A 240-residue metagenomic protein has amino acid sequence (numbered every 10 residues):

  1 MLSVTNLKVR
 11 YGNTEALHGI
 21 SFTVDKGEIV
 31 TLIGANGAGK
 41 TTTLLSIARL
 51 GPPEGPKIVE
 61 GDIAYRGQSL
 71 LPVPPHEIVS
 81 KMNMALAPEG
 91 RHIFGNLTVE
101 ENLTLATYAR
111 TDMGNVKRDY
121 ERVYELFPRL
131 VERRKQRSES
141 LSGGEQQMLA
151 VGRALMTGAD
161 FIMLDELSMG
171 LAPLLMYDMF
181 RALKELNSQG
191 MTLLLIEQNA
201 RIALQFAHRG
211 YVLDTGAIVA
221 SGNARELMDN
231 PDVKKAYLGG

Functional and structural regions predicted by a protein language model:
G12, G51-E54, V73, V99-R118 (+2 more regions): ABC-type ATPase nucleotide-binding domains, specifically the catalytic core motifs of the NBD
I33-A35: The feature captures the beta-strand-to-loop junction immediately N-terminal to the Walker
K57-V59, R66-A85, G90-R91, M113-Y120 (+2 more regions): ABC ATPase NBD coupling module
Q68, N115-R133, D160-M163, L174 (+2 more regions): Conserved ABC ATPase "signature" region
R137-L141, E145: Conserved ABC ATPase signature
A154-L155: ABC ATPase C-loop
